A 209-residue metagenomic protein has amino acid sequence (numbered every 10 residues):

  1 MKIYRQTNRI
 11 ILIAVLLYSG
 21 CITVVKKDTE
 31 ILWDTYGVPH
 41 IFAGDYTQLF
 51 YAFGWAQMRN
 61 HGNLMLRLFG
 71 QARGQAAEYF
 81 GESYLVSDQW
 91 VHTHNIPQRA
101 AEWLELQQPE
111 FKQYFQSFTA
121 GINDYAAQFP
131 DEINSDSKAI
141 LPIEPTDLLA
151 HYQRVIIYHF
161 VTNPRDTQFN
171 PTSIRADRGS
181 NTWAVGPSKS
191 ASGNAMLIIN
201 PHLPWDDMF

Functional and structural regions predicted by a protein language model:
R5-I13: Sec-dependent signal peptide recognition, specifically the positively charged N-region followed immediately by
N8-R9, Y18, S188, I199: Generic hydrophobic/packing signal
L17-K27: Bacterial Sec-dependent signal peptides at the C-terminal "C-region" and cleavage site
V25-M208: Substrate-recognition/specificity elements adjacent to catalytic centers across diverse enzyme folds
